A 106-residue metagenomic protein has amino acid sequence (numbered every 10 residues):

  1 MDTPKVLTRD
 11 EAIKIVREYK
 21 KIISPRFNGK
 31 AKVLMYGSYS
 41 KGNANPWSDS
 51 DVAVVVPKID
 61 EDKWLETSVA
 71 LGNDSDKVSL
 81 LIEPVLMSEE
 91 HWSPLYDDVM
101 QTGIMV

Functional and structural regions predicted by a protein language model:
M1-K32, K41-W47, P57-V106: Catalytic core of pol beta-like nucleotidyltransferases
V52-V54: Short beta-strand->loop micro-motif that forms the acidic, two-metal-ion catalytic signature in nucleotide-processing
